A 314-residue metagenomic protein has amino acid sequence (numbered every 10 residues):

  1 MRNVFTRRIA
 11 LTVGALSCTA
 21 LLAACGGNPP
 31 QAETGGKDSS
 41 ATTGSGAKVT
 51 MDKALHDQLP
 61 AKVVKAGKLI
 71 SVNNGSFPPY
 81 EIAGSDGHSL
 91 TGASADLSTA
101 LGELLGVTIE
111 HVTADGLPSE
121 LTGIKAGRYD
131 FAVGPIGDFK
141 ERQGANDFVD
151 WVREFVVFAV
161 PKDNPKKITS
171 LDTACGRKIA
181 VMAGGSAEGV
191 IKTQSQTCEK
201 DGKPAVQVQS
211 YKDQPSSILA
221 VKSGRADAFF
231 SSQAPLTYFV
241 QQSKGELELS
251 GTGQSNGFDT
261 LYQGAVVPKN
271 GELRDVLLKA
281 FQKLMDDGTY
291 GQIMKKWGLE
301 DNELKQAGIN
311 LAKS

Functional and structural regions predicted by a protein language model:
A20-A24: C-terminal motif of bacterial Sec signal peptides marking the signal peptidase cleavage site
G26, A41-K53, A95-S98, E103-L104 (+3 more regions): Extended ligand-binding regions for polar small-molecule ligands
G35-A132: Extracytoplasmic small-molecule ligand-binding "clamshell" domains of the periplasmic binding protein/Venus flytrap
S45-A54, Q58-A61, A187-K203, L249 (+1 more regions): Ligand-binding clefts/hinges and TM-proximal coupling segments of bilobed small-molecule sensing domains
P78, H88-E103, I136, F155-D213 (+2 more regions): Bilobed "Venus flytrap"/periplasmic-binding protein-like clamshell domains and structurally analogous long
T99, T108-T173: Acidic, polar ligand-binding/catalytic clefts
I136-Q143, K192-Q194, S223, D227-D259: A ligand-binding cleft/hinge motif common to bilobed small-molecule-binding domains
R153-V160, Q241-Q282, L299-S314: Periplasmic-binding protein-like
